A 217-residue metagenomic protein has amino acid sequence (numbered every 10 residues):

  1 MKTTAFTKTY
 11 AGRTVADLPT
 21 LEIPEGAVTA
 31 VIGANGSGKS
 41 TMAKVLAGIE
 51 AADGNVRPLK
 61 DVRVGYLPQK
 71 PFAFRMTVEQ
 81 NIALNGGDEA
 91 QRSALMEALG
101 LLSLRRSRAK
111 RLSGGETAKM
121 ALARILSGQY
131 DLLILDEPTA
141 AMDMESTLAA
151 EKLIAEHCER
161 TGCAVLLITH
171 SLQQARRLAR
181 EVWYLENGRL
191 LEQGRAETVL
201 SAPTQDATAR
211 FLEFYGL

Functional and structural regions predicted by a protein language model:
P71-Q80, L84: Conserved catalytic motifs of ABC-family nucleotide-binding domains
A90-L104: Conserved ABC ATPase "signature" region
R108-L112, E116: Conserved ABC ATPase signature
L133-D136: Catalytic Walker B motif of ABC-type/P-loop ATPase nucleotide-binding domains
M144-S146: Helix N-cap at the start of a conserved alpha-helix in ABC-type nucleotide-binding domains
T169-H170: H-loop/switch region of ABC-family ATPase nucleotide-binding domains
E197-L217: C-terminal boundary and immediately downstream tail of ABC-type ATPase nucleotide-binding domains
